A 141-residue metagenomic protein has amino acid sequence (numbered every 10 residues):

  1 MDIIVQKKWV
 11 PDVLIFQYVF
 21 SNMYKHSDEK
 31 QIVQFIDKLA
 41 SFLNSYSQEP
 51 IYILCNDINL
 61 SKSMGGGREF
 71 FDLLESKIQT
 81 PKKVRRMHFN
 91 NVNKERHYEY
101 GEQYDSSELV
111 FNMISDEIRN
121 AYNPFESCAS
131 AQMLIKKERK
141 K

Functional and structural regions predicted by a protein language model:
M1-K141: Domain-level detector for long C-terminal conserved domains
